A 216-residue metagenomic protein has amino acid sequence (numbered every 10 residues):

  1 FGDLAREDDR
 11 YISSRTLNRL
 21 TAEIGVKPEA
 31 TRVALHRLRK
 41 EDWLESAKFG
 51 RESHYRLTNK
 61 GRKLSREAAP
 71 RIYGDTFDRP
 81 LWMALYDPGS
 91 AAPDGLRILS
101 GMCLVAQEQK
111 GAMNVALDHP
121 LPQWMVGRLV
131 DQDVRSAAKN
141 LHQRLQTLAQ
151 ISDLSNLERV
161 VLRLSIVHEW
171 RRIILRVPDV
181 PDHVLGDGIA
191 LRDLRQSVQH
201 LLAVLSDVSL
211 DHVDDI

Functional and structural regions predicted by a protein language model:
F1-E7: Positively charged, polyanion-binding regions of nucleic-acid-associated proteins
D8-L20: Short acidic, hydrophobic short linear motifs in intrinsically disordered regions
R32-H36, S53: Short, hydrophobic-biased segments on the C-terminal half of alpha helices that form "recognition helices"
D42: Glycine-centered, phosphate/nucleic-acid-interacting loop/turn motifs that mediate DNA/RNA or nucleotide
K48-H54: Short, Lys/Arg-rich nucleic-acid/phosphate-binding segment
R62-M83: Short, amphipathic alpha-helical interaction segments positioned at domain boundaries
P88-E169: Mid-protein regulatory/catalytic core that forms ligand/cofactor-binding pockets and protein-protein interaction
A137-I216: C-terminal regulatory/effector modules of DNA-binding transcriptional regulators
